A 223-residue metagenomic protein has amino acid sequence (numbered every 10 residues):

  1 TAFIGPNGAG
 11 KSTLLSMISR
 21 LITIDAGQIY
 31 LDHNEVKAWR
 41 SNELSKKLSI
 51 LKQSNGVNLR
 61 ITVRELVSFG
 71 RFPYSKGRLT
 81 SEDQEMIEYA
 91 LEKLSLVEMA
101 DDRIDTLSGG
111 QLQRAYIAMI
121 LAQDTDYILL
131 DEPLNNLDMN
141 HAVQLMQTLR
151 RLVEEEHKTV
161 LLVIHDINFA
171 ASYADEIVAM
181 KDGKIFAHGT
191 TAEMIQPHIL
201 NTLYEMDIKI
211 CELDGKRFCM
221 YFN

Functional and structural regions predicted by a protein language model:
I4-P6: The feature captures the beta-strand-to-loop junction immediately N-terminal to the Walker
S19: Helix-to-loop junction immediately C-terminal to a conserved catalytic motif
G27-E35, L44: Conserved ABC transporter NBD signature motif
S68, S81-M99, D124, L129: Conserved ABC ATPase "signature" region
R103-L107, Q111: Conserved ABC ATPase signature
L203-N223: ABC ATPase nucleotide-binding domains
